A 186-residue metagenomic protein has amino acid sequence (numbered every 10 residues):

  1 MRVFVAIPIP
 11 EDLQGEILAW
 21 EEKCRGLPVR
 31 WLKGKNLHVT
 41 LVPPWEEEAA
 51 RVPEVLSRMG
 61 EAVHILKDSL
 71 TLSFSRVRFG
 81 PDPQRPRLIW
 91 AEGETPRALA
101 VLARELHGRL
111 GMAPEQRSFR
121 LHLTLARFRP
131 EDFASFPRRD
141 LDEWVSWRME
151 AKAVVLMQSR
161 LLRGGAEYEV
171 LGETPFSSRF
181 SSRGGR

Functional and structural regions predicted by a protein language model:
M1-R186: Histidine-dependent nucleotide/RNA phosphoesterase domain, centered on the 2H-phosphoesterase fold with its duplicated
